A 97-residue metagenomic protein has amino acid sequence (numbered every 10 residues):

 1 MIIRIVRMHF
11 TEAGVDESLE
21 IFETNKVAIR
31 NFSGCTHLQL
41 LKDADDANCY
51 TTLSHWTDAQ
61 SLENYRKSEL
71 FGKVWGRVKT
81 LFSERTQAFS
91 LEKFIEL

Functional and structural regions predicted by a protein language model:
M1-I3, A13, V27, G72: Residue-level marker of intrinsically disordered, low-complexity segments enriched for small/polar residues
I2, Q39-D46, G76-L97: Glycine-rich beta-strand-turn "strand-cap" elements at beta-sheet edges
I2-H9, Q39-R66: Short, well-ordered beta-strand segments in beta-rich or mixed alpha/beta enzyme and ligand-binding folds
H9-L19: Short, surface-exposed ligand-recognition loops at beta-strand->loop->(often short) alpha-helix junctions that present
F10-E12, D58, E92-I95: Non-catalytic surface loops within mature trypsin-like serine protease
V15-E17, C49, S61, L97: Intrinsically disordered, low-complexity acidic/polar segments
V27-T36, H55-F89: An amphipathic, aromatic/His-enriched active-site/gating alpha helix that lines ligand/cofactor pockets
